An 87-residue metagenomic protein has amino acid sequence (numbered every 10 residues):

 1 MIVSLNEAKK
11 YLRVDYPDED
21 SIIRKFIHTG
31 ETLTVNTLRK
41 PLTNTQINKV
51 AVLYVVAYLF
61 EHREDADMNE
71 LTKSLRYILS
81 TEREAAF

Functional and structural regions predicted by a protein language model:
M1-F87: Divalent metal-cofactor coordination and adjacent catalytic microenvironments
